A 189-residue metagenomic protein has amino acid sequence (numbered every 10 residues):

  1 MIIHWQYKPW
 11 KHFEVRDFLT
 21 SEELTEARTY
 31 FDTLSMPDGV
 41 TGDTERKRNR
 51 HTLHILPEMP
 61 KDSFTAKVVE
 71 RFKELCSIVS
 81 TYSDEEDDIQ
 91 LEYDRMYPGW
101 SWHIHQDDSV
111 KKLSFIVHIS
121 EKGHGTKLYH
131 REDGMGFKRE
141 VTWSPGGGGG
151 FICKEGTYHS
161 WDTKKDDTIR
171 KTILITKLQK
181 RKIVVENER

Functional and structural regions predicted by a protein language model:
I2-Y82: Non-heme Fe(II)/2-oxoglutarate
K73, S77-E188: Catalytic core of non-heme Fe(II) oxygenases with the double-stranded beta-helix
